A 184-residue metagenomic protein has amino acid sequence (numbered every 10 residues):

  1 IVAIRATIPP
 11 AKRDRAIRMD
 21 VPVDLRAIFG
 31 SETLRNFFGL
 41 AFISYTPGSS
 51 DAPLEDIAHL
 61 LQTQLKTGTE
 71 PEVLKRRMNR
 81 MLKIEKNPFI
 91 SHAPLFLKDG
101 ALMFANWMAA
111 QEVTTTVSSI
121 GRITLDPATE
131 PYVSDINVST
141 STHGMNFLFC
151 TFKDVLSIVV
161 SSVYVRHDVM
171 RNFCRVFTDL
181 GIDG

Functional and structural regions predicted by a protein language model:
I1-V2: Short amphipathic alpha-helical segments
T7-G184: Acyl-thioester-dependent acyl-group transfer interface
